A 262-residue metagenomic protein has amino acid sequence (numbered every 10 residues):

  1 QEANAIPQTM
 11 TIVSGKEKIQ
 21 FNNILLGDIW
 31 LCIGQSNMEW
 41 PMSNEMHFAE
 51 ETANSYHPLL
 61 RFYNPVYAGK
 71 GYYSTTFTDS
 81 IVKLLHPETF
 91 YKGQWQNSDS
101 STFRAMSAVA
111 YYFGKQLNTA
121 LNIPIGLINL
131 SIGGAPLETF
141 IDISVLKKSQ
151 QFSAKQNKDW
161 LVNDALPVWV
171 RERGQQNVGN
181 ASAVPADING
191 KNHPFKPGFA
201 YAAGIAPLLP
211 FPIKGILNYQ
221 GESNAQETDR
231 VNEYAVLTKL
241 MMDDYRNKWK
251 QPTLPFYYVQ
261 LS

Functional and structural regions predicted by a protein language model:
Q1-S262: Cell-envelope and extracellular/periplasmic
